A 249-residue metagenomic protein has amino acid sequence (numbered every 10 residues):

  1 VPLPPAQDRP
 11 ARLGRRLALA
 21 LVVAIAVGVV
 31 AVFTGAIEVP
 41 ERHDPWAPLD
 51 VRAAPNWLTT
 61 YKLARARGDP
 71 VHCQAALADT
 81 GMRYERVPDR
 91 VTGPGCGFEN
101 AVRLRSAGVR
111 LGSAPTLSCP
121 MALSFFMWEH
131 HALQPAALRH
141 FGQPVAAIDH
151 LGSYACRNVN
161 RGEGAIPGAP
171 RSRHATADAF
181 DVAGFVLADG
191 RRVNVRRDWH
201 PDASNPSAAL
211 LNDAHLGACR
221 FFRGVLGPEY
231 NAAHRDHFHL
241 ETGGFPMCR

Functional and structural regions predicted by a protein language model:
V1-R86: Long non-globular sequence segments
P10, R15-V23, G168-R249: Catalytic cores and adjacent binding grooves of peptidoglycan-active enzymes
V39-A54, G97-R110, G190-R191: Short, compositionally biased low-complexity segments
V39-L49, I148, N205-L211, R220-R223: Electrostatic, structured charged patches in enzyme active sites and in nucleic-acid/phosphate-binding
L58-A64, P115-F126, G168-A169, V195-N205: Second-shell loop/turn segments in exported
K62-D149: Active-site acidic/histidine clusters and adjacent loop/turn architecture that either coordinate catalytic ions
P94-N100, C156-G162, F238-H239: Short, solvent-exposed polar/charged micro-motifs at secondary-structure junctions
A137-A177: Active-site-adjacent substructure of cysteine-protease-like catalytic cores
